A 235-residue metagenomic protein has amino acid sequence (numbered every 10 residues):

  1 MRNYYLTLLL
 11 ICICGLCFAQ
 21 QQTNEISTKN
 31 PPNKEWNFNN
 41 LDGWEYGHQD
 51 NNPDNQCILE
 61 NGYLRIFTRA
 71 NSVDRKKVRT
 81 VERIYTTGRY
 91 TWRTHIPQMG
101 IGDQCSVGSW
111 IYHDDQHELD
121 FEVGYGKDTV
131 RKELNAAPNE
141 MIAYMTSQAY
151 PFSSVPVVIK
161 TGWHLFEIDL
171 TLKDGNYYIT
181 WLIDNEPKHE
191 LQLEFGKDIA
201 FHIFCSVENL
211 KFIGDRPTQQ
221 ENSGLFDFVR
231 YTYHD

Functional and structural regions predicted by a protein language model:
M1-Q21: Bacterial Sec-dependent N-terminal signal peptides
Q21-Y46: Extracellular carbohydrate-recognition regions
N39-L64: Extracellular glycan-recognition surfaces and repeat-rich motifs
I66-P138: Secretory/extracellular carbohydrate-interaction modules and structurally similar beta-sandwich "look-alikes"
R89-T91, F195-D235: Ligand-recognition surfaces built from glycine- and aromatic
W92, W163-L172, I179-W181: Short tryptophan-centered beta-strand motifs in secreted/extracellular beta-sheet-rich domains of glycan-recognition
I142-L165, D169: Short, aromatic/His-centered strand-loop micro-motif at the edge of beta-sheets
L182-E186: Short strand-turn-strand beta-turns centered on an Asx-Gly dipeptide
